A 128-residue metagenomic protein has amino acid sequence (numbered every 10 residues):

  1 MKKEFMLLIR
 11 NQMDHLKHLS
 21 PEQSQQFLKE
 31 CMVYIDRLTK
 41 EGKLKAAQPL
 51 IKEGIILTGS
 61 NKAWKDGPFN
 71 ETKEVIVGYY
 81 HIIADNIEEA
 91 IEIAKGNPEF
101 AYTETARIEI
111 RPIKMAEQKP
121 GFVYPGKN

Functional and structural regions predicted by a protein language model:
M1-N128: Conserved, structured core segments of small domains
